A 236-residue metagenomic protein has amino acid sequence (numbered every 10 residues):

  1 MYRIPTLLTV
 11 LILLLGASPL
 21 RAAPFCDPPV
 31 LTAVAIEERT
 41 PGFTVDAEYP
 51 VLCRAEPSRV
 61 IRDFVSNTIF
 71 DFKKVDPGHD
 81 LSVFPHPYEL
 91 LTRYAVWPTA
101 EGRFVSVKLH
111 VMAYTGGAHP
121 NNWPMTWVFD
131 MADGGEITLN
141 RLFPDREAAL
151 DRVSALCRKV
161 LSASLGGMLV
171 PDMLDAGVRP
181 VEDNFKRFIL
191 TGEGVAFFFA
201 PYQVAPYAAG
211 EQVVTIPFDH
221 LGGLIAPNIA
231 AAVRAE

Functional and structural regions predicted by a protein language model:
M1-Y2: N-terminal secretory signal peptides that target proteins for export/translocation
P5-G16: Bacterial N-terminal signal peptides
L20-E236: Compositionally biased intrinsically disordered regions enriched in Thr/Gly
